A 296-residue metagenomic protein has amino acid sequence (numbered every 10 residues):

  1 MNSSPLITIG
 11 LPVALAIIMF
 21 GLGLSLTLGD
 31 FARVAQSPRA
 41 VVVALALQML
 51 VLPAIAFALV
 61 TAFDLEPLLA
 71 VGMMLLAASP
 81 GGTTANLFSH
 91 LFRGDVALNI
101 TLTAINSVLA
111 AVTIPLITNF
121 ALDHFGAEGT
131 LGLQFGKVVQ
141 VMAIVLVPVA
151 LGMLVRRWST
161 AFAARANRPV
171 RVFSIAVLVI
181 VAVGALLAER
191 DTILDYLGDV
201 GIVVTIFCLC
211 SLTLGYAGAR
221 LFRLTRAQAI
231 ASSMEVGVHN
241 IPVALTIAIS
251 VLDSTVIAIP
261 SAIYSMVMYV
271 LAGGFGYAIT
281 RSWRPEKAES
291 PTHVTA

Functional and structural regions predicted by a protein language model:
M1-A296: Alpha-helical transmembrane segments of multi-pass small-molecule/ion transporters
